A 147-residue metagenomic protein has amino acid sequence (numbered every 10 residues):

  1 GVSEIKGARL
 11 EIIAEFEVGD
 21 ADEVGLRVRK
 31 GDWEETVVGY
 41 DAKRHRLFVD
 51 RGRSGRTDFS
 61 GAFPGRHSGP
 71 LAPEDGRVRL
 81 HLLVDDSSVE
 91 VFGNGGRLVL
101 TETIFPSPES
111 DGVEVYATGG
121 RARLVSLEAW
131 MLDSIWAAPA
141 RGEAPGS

Functional and structural regions predicted by a protein language model:
G1-S147: Beta-rich accessory regions
